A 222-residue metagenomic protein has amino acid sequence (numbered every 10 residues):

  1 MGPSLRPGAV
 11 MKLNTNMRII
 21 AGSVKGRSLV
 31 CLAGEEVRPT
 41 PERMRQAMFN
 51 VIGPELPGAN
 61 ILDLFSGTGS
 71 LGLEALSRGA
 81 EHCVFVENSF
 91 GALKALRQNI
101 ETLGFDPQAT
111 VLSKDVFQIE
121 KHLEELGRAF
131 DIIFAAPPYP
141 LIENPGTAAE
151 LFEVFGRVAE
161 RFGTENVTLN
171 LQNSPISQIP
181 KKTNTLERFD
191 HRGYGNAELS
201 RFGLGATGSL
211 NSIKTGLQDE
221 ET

Functional and structural regions predicted by a protein language model:
G2-T222: Class I S-adenosyl-L-methionine-dependent methyltransferase catalytic core
